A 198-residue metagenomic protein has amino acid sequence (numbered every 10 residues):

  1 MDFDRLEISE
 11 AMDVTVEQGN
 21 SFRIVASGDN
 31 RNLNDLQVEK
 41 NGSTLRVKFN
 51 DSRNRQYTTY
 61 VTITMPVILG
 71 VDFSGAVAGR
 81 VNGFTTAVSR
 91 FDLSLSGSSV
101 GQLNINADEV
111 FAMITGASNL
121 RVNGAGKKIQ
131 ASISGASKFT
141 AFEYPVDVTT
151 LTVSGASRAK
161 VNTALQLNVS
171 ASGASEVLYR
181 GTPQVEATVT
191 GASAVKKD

Functional and structural regions predicted by a protein language model:
D2-D4, I8-D35: Start-of-domain marker
D4-V16, V61-I63, I68-D198: Extended, compositionally simple hydrophobic/Ser/Thr-rich segments that build repetitive fibrous architectures
S21, D51-N54, T150: A near-ubiquitous, low-amplitude feature marking generic local secondary-structure context
R31-V67: Mid-chain, structured segments of secreted extracytoplasmic proteins
